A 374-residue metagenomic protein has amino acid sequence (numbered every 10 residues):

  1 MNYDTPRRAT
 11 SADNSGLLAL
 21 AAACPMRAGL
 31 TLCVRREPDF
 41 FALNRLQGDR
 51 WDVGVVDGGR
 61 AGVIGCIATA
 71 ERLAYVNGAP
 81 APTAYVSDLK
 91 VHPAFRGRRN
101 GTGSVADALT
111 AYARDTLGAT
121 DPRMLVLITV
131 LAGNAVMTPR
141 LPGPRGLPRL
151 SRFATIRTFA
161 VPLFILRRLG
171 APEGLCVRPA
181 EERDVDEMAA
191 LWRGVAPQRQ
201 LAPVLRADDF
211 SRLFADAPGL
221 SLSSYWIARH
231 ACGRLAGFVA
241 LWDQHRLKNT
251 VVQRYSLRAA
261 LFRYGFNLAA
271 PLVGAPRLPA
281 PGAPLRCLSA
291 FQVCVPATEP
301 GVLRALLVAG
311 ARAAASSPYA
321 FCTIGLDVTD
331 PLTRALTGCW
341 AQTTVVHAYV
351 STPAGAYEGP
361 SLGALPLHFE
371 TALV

Functional and structural regions predicted by a protein language model:
M1-D57, G62-V63, Y85, L166-D209 (+3 more regions): Short amphipathic alpha-helix that is part of the acyltransferase structural core
D39-V56, G65, F214-W226, R246 (+1 more regions): A short helix-loop-beta-strand connector motif used in the catalytic cores of GNAT acetyltransferases and, in some
F41-L43, E71-N77, R114-T116, F214-D216: Catalytic micro-motifs at enzyme active sites that drive phosphoryl/nucleotidyl and oxygen chemistry
G59-N77, S87, L241-L247, P276-G282: Acetyl-CoA-dependent GNAT
V91, G97-L117, E299-R312: Conserved acetyl-CoA-binding loop-helix of GNAT-fold acetyltransferases
S104-S224: Contiguous mid-protein beta-loop-alpha structural module that forms a pocket-lining wall or clamp of enzyme active
L125-E173, S224, A231, G237-V374: Active-site/acyl-donor-binding loops of N-acyltransferases
